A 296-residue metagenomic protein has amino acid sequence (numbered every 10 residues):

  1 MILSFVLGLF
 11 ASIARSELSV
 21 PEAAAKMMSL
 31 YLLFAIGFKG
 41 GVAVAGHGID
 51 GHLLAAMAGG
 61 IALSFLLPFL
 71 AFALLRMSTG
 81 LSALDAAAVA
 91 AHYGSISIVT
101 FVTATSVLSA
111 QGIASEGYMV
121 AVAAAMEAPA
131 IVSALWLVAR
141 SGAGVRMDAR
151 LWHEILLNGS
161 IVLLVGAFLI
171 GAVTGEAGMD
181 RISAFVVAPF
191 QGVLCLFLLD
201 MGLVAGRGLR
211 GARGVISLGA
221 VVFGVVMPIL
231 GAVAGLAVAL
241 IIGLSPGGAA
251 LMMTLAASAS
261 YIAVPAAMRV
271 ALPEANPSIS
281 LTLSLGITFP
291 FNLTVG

Functional and structural regions predicted by a protein language model:
M1-A45: N-terminal signal-anchor module of multipass membrane proteins
M1-F10, E22, I49-G206, R213-S217 (+1 more regions): Alpha-helical transmembrane segments of multi-pass small-molecule/ion transporters
A25-M28, I216, A220: Membrane-interfacial loop-to-transmembrane alpha-helix junctions, especially the N-terminal start
A43, A205-G208: Solvent-exposed, amphipathic alpha-helical segments
